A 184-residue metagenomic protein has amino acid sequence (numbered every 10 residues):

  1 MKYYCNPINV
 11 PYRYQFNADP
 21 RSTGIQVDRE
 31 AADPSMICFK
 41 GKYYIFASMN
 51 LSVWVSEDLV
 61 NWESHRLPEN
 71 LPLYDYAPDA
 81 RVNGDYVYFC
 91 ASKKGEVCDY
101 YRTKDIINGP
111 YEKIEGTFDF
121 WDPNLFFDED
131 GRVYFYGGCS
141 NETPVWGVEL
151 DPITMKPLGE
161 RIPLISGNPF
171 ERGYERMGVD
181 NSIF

Functional and structural regions predicted by a protein language model:
M1-F184: Carbohydrate-active catalytic/glycan-binding domains of CAZyme proteins, especially the secreted or lumenal ectodomains
